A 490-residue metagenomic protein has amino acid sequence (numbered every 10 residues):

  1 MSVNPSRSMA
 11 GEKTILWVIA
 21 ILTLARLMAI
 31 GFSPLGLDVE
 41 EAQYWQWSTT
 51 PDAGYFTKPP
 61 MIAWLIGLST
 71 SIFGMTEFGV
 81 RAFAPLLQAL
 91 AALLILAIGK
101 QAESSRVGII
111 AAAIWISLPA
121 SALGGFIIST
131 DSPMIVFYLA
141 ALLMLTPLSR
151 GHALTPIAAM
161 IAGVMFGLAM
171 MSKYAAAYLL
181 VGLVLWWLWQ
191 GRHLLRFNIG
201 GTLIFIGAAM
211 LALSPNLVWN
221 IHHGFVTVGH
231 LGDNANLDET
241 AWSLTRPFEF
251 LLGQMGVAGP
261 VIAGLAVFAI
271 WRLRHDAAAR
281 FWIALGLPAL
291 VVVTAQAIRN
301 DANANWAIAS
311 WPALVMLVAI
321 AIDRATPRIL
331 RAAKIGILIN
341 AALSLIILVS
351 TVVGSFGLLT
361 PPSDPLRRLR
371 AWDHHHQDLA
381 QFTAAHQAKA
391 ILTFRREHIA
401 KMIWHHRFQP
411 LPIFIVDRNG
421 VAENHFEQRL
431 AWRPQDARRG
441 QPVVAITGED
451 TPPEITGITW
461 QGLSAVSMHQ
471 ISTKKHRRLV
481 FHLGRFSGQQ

Functional and structural regions predicted by a protein language model:
I19-L22, A111-S117, F166, M170: Short helix- or helix-capping micro-motifs that position conserved polar/aromatic residues at function-defining sites
A82-A102, A140, M144: Transmembrane-helix motifs of polytopic, lipid-linked glycan transferases
K100-R106, A141-A159, F268-R274: Membrane-interface transmembrane helices that cradle and orient dolichyl/undecaprenyl
I114, P133-H152, A158-F166, L314-L317: Specific aromatic-rich, kink-prone transmembrane helix
A120-M134: Short acidic/glycine- and proline-prone juxtamembrane loop motifs at membrane-interface regions of multi-pass membrane
L168, L180-D276, A289, T294: Transmembrane-lumen/periplasm boundary regions of multi-pass, lipid-linked membrane glycan transferases
D323-F356: Signature aromatic-anchored transmembrane alpha helix within multi-pass, membrane-resident enzymes that catalyze glycan
R367-Q490: Luminal/periplasmic acceptor-recognition loop/helix of membrane-associated glycosyltransferases
